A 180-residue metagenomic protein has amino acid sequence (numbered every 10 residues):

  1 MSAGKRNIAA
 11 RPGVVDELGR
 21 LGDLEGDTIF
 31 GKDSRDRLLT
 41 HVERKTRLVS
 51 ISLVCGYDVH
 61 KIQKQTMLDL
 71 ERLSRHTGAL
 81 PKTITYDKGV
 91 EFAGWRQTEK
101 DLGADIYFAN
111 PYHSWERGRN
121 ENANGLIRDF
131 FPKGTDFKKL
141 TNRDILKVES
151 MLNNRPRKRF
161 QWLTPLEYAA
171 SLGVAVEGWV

Functional and structural regions predicted by a protein language model:
M1-L38: Mobile-element integrase/transposase regions, centering on the N-terminal DNA-binding/Zn-coordinating module
D27, H41, R47, T66 (+4 more regions): Mobile genetic element proteins and their domesticated derivatives, centered on retroelements and DNA transposons
G31-S34, I51-H76: Active-site beta-loop-alpha junctions of metal-dependent nucleic acid enzymes, especially the RNase H-like/DDE
R47-S52, F108, K133: Short small-residue beta-strand/loop micro-motif enriched in glycine and branched aliphatics
D58-K61, H76-T77, P81-I84, K88 (+2 more regions): Conserved, well-structured core segments that form or line functional sites
Y86-K88, A93-R96, F108-D129, K138-S150: RNase H-like two-metal-ion nuclease catalytic core shared by retroviral integrases and related mobile-element nucleases
D101-L102: Short, structured coil segments at secondary-structure junctions
K133-V180: C-terminal domain-tail junction helix/linker
